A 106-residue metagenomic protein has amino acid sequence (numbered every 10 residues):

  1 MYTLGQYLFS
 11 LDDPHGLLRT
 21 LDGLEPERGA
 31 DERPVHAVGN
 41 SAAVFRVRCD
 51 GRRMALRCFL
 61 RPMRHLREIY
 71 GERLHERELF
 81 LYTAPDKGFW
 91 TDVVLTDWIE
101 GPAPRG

Functional and structural regions predicted by a protein language model:
M1-P34, H65-Y70: Juxta-kinase regulatory segment immediately upstream of eukaryotic protein kinase catalytic domains
H15-D22, A37-G39, F59, D92 (+1 more regions): Aromatic-enriched hydrophobic runs in primary sequence
P26-R28, V38-S41, H75-L79: Short amphipathic alpha-helical surface micro-motifs
A30-D31, V38-G39, R48-C49, H65 (+2 more regions): Catalytic cores of nucleotide-enabled group-transfer and carboxylate-activating enzymes in metabolic and assembly-line
V35, F45-R46, A84-D86: Beta-strand elements of modular eukaryotic interaction domains
N40-G71: ATP-binding glycine-rich loop module of kinase domains
L74-G106: Conserved structural core of kinase catalytic domains
